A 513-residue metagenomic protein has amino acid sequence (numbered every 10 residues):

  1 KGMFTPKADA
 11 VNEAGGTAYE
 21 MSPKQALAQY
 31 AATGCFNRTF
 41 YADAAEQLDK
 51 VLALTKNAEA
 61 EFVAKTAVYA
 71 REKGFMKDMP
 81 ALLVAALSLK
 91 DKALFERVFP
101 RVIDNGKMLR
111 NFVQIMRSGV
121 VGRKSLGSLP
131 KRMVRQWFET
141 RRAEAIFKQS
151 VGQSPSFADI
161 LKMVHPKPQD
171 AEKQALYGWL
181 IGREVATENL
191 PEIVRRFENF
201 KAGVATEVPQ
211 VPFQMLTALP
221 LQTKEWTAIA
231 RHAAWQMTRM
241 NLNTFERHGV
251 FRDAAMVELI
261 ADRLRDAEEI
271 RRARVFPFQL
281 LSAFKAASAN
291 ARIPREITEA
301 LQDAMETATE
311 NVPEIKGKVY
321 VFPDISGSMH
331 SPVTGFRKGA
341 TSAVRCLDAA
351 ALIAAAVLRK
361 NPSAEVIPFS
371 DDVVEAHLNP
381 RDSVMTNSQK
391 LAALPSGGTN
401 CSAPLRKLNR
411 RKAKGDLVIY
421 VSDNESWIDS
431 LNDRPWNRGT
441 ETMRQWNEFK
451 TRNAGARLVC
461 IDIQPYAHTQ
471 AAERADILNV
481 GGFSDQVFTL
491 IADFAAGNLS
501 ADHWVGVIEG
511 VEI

Functional and structural regions predicted by a protein language model:
K1-V344, P362-I513: Long lumenal/extracellular ectodomains of secretory and single-pass membrane proteins
D348-E365: Metal-dependent nuclease catalytic cores in nucleic-acid-processing enzymes, especially RNase H-like/related
